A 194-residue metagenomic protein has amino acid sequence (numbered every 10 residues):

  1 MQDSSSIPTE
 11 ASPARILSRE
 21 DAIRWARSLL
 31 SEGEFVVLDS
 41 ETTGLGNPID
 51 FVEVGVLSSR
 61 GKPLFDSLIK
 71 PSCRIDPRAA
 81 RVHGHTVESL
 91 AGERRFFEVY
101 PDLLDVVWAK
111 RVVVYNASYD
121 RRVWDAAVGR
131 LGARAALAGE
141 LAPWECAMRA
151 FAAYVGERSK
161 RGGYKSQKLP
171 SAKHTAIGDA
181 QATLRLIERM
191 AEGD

Functional and structural regions predicted by a protein language model:
M1-V36: N-terminal accessory regions of nucleic-acid-interacting proteins
I16, S28, E32-V37, N47-V52 (+2 more regions): Metal-dependent phosphoesterase core characteristic of DEDDh/y 3'-5' exonuclease domains
L17, L90-F97, H174-I177: Conserved phosphate-coordination/catalytic loops
A22, I75, F96-V99: Amphipathic coiled-coil/heptad-repeat helices and related helical stalk/stem segments that mediate oligomerization
R81-D102: Metal-dependent phosphoesterase signature
